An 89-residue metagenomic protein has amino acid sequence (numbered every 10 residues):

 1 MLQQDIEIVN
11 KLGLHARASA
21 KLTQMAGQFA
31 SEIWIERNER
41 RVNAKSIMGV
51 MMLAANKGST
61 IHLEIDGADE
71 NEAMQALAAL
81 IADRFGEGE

Functional and structural regions predicted by a protein language model:
M1-D5, T60: Intrinsic-disorder/low-complexity, polar/charged segments enriched in Ser/Thr/Lys/Arg/Asp/Glu/Gln
E7-K57, I65-D66, G88: Compact, glycine-rich, soluble single-domain proteins
N56-E89: C-terminal structural segments of small proteins and small subunits
